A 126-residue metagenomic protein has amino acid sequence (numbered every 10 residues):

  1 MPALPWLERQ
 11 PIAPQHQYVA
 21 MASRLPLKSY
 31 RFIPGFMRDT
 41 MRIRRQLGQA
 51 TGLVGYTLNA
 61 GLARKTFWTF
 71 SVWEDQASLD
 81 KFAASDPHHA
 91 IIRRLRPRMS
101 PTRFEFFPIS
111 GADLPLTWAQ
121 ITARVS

Functional and structural regions predicted by a protein language model:
M1-T66, K81, R103-S126: Short S/T/G/P-rich N-terminal loop/turn motif that feeds into the first structured element of a domain
F70: Ligand-binding pocket scaffold of soluble enzyme catalytic domains
Q76-E105: An amphipathic, aromatic/His-enriched active-site/gating alpha helix that lines ligand/cofactor pockets
